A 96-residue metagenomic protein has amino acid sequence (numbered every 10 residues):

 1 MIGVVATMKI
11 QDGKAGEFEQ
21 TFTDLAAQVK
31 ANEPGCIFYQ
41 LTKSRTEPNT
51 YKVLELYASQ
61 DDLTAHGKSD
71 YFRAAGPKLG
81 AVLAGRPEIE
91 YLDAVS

Functional and structural regions predicted by a protein language model:
M1, N49-T50: Conserved catalytic motifs of the protein kinase core domain
G3-M8: Active-site-flanking beta-strand signature of metal-NTP-handling nucleotidyl enzymes and homologous cyclase-like
I10-E17: Short, surface-exposed ligand-recognition loops at beta-strand->loop->(often short) alpha-helix junctions that present
D24-F38, L56-E90: An amphipathic, aromatic/His-enriched active-site/gating alpha helix that lines ligand/cofactor pockets
G35, E47-N49: Short acidic/glycine-enriched loop/turn segments that link adjacent beta-strands
T42-T46: Short beta-strand micro-motifs enriched in acidic
L92-S96: Short hydrophobic/aromatic patches at helix-to-coil boundaries
